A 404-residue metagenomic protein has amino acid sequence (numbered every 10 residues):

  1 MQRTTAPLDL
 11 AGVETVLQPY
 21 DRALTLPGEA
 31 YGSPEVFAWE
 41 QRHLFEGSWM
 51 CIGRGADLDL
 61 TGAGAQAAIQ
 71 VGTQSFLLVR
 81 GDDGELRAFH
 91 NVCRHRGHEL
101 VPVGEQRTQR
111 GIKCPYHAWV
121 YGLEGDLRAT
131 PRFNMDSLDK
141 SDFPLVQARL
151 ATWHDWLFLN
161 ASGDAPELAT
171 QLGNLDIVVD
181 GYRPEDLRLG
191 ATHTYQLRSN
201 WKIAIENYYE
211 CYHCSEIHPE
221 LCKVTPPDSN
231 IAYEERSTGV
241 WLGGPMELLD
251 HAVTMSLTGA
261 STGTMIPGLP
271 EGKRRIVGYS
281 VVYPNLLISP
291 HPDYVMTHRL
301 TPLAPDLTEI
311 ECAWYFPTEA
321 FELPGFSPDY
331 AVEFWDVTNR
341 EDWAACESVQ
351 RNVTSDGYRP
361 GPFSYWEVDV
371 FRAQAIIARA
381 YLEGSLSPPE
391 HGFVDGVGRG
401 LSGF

Functional and structural regions predicted by a protein language model:
M1-L17, E333: General detector of N-terminal leader/presequence modules that precede the first folded domain
V13-P27, E185: Short, contiguous pre-domain boundary segments
L26-V71, S75-L77: Non-catalytic accessory segments flanking enzyme active sites
G47-G55, T61, A129-F133, Y279-P284: Short Pro/Gly-enriched beta-strand edge/turn motifs at strand-loop
I52, L100, L127, L221 (+1 more regions): Short clusters of hydrophobic/aromatic residues that line enzyme substrate/ligand-binding pockets
D57-G163, A169-I177: Rieske [2Fe-2S] iron-sulfur-binding domain
D59, E85, N91, A151 (+1 more regions): C-terminal catalytic domain of Rieske-type non-heme iron oxygenases
